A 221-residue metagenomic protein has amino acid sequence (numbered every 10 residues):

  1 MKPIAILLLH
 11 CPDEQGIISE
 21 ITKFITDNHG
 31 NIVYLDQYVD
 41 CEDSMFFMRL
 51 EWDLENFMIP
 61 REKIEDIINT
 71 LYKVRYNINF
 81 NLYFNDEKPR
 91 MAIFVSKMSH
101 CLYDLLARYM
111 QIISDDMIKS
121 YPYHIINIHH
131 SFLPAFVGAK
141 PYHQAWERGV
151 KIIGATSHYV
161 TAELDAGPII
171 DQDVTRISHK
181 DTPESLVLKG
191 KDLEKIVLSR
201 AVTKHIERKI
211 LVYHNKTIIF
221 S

Functional and structural regions predicted by a protein language model:
M1-P89: A conserved regulatory-domain signal marking ACT and ACT-like small-molecule sensing domains and adjacent regulatory
Q15, M58, E62, S99 (+2 more regions): Electropositive phosphate-/nucleotide-binding environments in soluble metabolic enzymes
I18, H100-L102, I112-D115: Short, well-ordered alpha-helical microsegments
S44-M45, M91-F94, D165-G167, S221: Short, solvent-exposed polar/charged micro-motifs at secondary-structure junctions
K88-Y103: Short, low-order "capping/linker" segments at domain edges
A107-S221: Donor/substrate-binding cores of folate-linked one-carbon enzymes
